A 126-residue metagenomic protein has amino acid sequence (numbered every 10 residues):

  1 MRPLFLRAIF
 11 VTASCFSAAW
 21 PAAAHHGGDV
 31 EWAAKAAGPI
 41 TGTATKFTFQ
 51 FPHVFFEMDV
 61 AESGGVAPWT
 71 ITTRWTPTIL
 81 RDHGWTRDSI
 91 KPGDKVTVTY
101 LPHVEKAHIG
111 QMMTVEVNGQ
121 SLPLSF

Functional and structural regions predicted by a protein language model:
R7-A19: Bacterial N-terminal signal peptides
A23-G38: Short boundary/loop segments of OB/S1/cold-shock single-stranded nucleic-acid-binding domains
I40-A44: Conserved hydrophobic positions within beta-strands
Q50-V60: Short aromatic-glycine-enriched beta-strand elements
G65-P77: Short, basic/aromatic beta-hairpin or loop at an interaction surface
R81-T97: Short nucleic-acid-contacting surface segments enriched for D/E, G, S/T with interspersed K/R
H103-F126: OB-fold/S1-family single-stranded nucleic acid-binding modules
